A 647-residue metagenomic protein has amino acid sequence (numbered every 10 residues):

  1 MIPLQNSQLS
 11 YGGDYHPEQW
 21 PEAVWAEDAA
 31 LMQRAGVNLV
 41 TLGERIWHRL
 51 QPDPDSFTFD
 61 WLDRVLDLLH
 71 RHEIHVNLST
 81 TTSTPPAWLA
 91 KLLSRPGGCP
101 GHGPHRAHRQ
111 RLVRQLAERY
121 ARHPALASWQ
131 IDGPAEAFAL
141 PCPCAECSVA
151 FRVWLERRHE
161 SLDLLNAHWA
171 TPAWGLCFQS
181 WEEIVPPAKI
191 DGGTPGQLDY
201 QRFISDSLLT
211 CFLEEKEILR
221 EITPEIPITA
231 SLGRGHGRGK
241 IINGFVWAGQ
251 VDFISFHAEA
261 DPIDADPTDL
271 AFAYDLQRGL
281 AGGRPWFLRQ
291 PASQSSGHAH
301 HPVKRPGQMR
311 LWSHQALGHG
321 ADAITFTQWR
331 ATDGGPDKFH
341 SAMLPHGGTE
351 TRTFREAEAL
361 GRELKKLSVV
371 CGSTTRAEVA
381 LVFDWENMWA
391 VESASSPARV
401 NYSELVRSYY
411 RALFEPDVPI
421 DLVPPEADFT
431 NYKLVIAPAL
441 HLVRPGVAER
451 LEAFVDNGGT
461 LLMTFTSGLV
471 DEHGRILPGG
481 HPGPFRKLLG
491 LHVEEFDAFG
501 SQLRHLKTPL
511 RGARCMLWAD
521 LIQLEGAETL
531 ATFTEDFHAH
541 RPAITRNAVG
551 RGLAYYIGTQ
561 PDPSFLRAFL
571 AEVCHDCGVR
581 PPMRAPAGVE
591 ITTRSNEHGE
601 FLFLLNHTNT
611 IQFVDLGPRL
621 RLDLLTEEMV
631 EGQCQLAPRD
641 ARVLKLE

Functional and structural regions predicted by a protein language model:
M1-T41, P52, D67-R71, V369-V370: N-terminal carbohydrate-binding accessory modules
L9-G13, V40-L42, V76-S79, A127-I131 (+4 more regions): Hydrophobic faces of well-ordered beta-strands that scaffold small-molecule active sites in alpha/beta enzyme cores
Y11-W20, R45-D60, R95-Q110, A135-A139 (+6 more regions): The substrate-binding groove and active-site-proximal loops of carbohydrate-active enzymes, especially glycoside
Q19-R34, D53-H70, R111, S207-E214 (+3 more regions): Aromatic- and glycine-enriched glycan-recognition loops and surfaces that form the carbohydrate-binding subsites
W20-Q33, Q110-Q115, H236-W247, R305-S313: Short, acidic/polar
E27-Q33, T41-P96, E215-I222: Aromatic-lined substrate-binding rim segments of carbohydrate-active enzymes
P96-F253, H257-L270: Polysaccharide-binding and catalytic clefts of secreted carbohydrate-active enzymes
W181-I184, D252, F256-E647: Carbohydrate-binding surfaces of carbohydrate-active enzymes
